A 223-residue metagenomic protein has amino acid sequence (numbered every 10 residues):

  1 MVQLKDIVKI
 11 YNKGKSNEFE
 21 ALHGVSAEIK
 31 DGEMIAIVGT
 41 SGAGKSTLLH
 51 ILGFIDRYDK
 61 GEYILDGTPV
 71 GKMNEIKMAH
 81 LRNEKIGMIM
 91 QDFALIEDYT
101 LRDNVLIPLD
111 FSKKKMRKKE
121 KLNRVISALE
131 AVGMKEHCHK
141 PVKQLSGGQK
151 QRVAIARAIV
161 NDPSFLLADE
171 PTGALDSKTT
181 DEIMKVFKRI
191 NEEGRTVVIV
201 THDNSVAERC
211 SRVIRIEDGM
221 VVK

Functional and structural regions predicted by a protein language model:
G53: Helix-to-loop junction immediately C-terminal to a conserved catalytic motif
G61-P69: Conserved ABC transporter NBD signature motif
Y99-P108: Short coil-to-helix segment of the ABC ATPase nucleotide-binding domain corresponding to the Q-loop/switch region
E120-V132: ABC nucleotide-binding domain "signature" region
P141-L145, Q149: Conserved ABC ATPase signature
V160-S164: A short, proline-enriched helix->beta-strand linker immediately N-terminal to the Walker B motif in ABC-type P-loop
L166-D169: Catalytic Walker B motif of ABC-type/P-loop ATPase nucleotide-binding domains
